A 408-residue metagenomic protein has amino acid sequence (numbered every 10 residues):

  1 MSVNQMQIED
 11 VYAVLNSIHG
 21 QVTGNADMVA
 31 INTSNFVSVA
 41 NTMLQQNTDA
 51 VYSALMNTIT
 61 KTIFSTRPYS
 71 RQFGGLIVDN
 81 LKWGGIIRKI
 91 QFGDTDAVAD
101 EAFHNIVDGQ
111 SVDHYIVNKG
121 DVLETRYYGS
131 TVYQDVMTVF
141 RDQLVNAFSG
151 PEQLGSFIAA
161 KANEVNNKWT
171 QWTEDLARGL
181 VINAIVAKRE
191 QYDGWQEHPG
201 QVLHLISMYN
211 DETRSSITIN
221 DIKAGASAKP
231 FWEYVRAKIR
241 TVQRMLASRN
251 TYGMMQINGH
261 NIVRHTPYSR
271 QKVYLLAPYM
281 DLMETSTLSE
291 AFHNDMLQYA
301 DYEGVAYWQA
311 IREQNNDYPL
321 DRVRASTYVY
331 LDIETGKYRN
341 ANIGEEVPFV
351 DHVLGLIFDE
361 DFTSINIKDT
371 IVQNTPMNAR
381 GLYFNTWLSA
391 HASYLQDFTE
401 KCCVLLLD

Functional and structural regions predicted by a protein language model:
M1-T66, L288-D408: Extended, compositionally biased alpha-helical segments that mediate assembly or anchoring
M6-E9, I31, V39-A54, E152 (+3 more regions): Alpha-helix boundary/N-cap detector
E9-N16, Y52-T60, G155, T170 (+3 more regions): Generic detector of well-ordered alpha-helical segments enriched in charged/polar residues, highlighting helical
I31, Y69-L76, E174, V186 (+2 more regions): Short glycine-rich, low-complexity/disordered patches
A50-M137: Assembly/oligomerization interface modules of large self-assembling protein complexes
P68-Y69, N167-R178, S248, L395 (+1 more regions): Intrinsically disordered or highly flexible coil/loop and linker segments, enriched in small and charged/polar residues
D121-W195, L382-A390: Long, contiguous amphipathic alpha-helices that act as assembly "spine/axial" helices in icosahedral shell and virion
E190-V323: Extended, solvent-exposed, turn-rich assembly/linker loops in the middle of proteins
